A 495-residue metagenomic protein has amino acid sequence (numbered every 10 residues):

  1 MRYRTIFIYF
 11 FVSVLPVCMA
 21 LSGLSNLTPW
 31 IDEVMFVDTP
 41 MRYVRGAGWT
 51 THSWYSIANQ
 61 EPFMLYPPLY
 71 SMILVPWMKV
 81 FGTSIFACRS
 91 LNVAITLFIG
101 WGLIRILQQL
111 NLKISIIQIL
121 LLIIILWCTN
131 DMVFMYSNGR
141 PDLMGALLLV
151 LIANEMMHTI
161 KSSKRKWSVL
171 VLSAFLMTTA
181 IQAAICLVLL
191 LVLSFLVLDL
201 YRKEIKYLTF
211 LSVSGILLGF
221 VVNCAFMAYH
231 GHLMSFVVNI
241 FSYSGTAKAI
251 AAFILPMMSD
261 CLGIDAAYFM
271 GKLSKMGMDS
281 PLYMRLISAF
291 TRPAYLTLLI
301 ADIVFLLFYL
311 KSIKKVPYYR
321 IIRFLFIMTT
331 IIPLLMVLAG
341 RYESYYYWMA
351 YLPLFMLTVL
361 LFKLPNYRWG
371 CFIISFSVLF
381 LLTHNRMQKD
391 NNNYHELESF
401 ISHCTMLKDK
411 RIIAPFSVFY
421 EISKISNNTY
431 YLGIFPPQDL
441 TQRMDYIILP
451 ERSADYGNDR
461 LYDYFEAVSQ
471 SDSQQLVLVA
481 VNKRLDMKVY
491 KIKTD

Functional and structural regions predicted by a protein language model:
C18-M19, M35-P62, L69: Extracytosolic helix-loop segments that constitute the early lumenal/periplasmic catalytic or substrate-binding loops
W30, F134-M144, E343-S344: Short acidic/glycine- and proline-prone juxtamembrane loop motifs at membrane-interface regions of multi-pass membrane
P68-M72, V80-W101, M135, S288-T297: Loop-to-helix entry region of an early transmembrane alpha helix in multi-pass inner-membrane enzymes
A87-L112, L151, F305-Y309: Transmembrane-helix motifs of polytopic, lipid-linked glycan transferases
I99-I104, L196-V197, K275-Y319, T330: Hydrophobic, aromatic-rich transmembrane alpha-helices and their immediate juxtamembrane boundary segments
I123, E155, K166-Q182, V188-L189 (+2 more regions): Membrane-interface alpha helices of multi-pass inner-membrane proteins
Y207-D279: Membrane-lumen/periplasm interface segments of specific transmembrane helices in polyprenyl phosphate-linked
S375-N427, I434: Membrane-embedded, lumen/periplasm-facing catalytic core of multi-pass transferases that use lipid-linked donors
